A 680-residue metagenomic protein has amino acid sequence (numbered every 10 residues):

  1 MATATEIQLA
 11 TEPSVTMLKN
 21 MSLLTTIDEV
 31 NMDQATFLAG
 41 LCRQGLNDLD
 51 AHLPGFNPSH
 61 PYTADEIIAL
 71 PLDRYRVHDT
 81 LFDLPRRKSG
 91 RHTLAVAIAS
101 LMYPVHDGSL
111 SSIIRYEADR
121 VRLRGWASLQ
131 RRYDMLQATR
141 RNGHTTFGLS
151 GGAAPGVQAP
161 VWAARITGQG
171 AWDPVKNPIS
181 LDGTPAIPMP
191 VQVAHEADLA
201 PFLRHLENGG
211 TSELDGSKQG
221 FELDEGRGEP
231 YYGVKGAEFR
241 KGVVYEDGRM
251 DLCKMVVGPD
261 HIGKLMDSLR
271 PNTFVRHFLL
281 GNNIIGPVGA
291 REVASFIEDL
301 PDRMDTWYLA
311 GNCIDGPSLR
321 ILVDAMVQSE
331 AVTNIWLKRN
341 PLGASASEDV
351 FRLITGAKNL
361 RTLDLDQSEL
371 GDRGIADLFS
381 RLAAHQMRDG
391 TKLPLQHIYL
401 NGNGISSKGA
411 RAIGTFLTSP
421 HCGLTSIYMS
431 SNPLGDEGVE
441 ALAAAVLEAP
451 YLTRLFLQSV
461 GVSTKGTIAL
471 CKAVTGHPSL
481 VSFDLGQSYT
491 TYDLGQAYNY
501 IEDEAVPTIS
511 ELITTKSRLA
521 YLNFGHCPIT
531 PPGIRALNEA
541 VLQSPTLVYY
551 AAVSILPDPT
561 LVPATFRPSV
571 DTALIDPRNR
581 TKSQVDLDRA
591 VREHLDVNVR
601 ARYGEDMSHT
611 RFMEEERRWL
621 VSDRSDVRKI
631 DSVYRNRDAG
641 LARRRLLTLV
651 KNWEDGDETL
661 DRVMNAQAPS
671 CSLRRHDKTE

Functional and structural regions predicted by a protein language model:
M1-E680: Leucine-rich tandem repeat or coiled-coil scaffolds
